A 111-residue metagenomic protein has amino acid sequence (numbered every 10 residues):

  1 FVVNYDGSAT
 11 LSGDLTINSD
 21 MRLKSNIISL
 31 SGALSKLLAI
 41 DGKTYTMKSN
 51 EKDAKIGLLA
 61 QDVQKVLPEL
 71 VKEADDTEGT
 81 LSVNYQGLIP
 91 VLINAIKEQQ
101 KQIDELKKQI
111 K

Functional and structural regions predicted by a protein language model:
Y5-Y85, Q102-K111: C-terminal intramolecular chaperone/autoprocessing and neck/assembly modules of extracellular spikes and adhesins
I96-K97, L106: Intrinsic low-complexity/disordered segments
